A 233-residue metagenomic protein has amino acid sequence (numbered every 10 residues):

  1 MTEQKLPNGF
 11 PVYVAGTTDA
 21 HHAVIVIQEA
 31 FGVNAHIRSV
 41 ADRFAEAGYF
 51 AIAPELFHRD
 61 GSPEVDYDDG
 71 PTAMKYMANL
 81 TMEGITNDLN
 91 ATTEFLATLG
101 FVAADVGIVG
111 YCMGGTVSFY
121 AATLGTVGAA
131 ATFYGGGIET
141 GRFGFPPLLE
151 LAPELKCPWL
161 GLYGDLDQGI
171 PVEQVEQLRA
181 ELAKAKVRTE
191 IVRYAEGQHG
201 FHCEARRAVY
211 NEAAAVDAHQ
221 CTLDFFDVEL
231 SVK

Functional and structural regions predicted by a protein language model:
M1-K233: N-terminal cap/leader regions of alpha/beta-hydrolase-fold enzymes, predominantly small-molecule hydrolases
